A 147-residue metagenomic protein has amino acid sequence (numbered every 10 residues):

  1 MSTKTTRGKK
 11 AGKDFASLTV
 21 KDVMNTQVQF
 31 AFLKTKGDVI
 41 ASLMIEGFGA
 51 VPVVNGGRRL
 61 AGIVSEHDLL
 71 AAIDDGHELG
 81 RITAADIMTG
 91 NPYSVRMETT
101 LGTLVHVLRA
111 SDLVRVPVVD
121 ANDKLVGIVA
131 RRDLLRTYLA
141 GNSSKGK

Functional and structural regions predicted by a protein language model:
M1-K147: Tandem CBS (Cystathionine beta-synthase) repeat/Bateman regulatory domains
